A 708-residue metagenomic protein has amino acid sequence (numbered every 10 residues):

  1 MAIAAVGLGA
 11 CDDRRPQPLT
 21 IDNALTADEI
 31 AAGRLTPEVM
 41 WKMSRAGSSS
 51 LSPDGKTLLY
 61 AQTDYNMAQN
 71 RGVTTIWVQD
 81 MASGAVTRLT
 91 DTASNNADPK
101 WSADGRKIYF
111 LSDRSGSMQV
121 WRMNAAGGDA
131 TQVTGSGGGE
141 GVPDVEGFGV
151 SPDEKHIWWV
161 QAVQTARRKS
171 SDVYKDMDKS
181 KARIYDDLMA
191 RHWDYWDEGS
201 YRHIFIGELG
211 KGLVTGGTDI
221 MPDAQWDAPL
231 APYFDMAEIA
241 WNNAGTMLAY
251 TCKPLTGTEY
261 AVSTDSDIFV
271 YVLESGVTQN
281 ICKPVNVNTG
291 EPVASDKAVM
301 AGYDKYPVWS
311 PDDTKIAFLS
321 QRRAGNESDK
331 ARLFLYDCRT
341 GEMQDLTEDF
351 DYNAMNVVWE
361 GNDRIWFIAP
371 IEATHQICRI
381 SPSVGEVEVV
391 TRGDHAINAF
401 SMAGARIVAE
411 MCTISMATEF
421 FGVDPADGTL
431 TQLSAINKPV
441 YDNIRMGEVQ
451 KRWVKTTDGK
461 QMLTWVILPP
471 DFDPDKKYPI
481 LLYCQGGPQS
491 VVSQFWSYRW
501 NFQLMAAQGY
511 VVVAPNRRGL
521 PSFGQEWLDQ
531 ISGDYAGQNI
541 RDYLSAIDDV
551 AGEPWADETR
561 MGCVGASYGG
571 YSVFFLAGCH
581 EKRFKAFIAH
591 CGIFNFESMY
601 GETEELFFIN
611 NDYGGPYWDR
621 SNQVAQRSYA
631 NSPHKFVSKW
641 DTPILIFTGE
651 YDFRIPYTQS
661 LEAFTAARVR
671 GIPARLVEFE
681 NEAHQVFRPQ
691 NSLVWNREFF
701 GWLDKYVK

Functional and structural regions predicted by a protein language model:
G7-A10: C-terminal motif of bacterial Sec signal peptides marking the signal peptidase cleavage site
R15-D22, V73-T74, A162-D223, M236 (+7 more regions): Predominantly five- to eight-bladed beta-propeller fold
E38-T74: Beta-strand-rich domains and repeat architectures in extracellular enzymes and scaffolds, especially beta-propellers
M43-L58, A93-L111, G137-I157, A190-D197 (+13 more regions): Conserved beta-propeller blade repeats
A68-V73, D113-M118, W196-S200, E259-S266 (+3 more regions): Short, solvent-exposed loop/turn segments at conserved positions within beta-propeller repeat blades
D80-G84, N124-G128, L209-L213, V272-G276 (+3 more regions): Short loop/turn segments that connect beta-strands within beta-propeller blades
T256, T429, I436-T559, A566-S567 (+2 more regions): Cap/lid segment of the alpha/beta-hydrolase catalytic domain
N501, A506-A507, A514-K708: Active-site-proximal cap/loop segments of hydrolase catalytic domains
